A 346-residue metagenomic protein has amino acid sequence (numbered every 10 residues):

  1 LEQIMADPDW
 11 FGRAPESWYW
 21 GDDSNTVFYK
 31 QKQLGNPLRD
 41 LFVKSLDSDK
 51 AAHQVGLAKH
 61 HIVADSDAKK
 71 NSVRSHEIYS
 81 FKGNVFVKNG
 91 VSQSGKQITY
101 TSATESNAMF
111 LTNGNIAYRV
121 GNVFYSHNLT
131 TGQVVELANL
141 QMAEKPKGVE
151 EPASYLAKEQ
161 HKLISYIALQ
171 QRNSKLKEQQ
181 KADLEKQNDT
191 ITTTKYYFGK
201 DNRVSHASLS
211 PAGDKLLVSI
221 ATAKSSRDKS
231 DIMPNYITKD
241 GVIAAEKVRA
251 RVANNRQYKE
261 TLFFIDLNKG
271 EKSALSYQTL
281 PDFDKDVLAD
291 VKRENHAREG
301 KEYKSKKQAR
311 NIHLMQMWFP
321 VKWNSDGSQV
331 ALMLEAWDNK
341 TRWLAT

Functional and structural regions predicted by a protein language model:
L1-T346: Beta-propeller folds
